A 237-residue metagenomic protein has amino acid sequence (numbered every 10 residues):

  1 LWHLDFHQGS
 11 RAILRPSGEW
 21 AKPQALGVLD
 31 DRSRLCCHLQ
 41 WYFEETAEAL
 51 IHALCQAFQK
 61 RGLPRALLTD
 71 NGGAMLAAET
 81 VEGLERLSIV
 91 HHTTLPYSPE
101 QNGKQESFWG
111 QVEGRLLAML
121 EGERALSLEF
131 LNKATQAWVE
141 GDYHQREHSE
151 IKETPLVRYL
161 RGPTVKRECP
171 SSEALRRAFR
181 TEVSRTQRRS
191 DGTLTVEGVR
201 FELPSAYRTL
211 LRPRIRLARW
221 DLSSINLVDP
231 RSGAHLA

Functional and structural regions predicted by a protein language model:
L1-L29, S33-C36, A47-L54, K60-R65 (+1 more regions): Mobile-element integrase/transposase regions, centering on the N-terminal DNA-binding/Zn-coordinating module
D5, R34, L54, L67-D70 (+6 more regions): Mobile genetic element proteins and their domesticated derivatives, centered on retroelements and DNA transposons
S10-R11, A74-L76, E100-Q101, L222-S224: Flexible loop/turn segments at secondary-structure boundaries
R11, Y143-A237: C-terminal, beta-rich DNA-binding module of retroviral/retroelements integrases
Q40-W41, S205: Short clusters of small/polar residues that mark proteolytic maturation junctions
Y42-T46: A short acidic/small-residue loop/turn micro-motif
K60-E79, L95-Y97: Acidic/histidine-rich, metal-coordinating catalytic segments
T80-R177, R219: Charged alpha-helix within mobile-element recombinases
